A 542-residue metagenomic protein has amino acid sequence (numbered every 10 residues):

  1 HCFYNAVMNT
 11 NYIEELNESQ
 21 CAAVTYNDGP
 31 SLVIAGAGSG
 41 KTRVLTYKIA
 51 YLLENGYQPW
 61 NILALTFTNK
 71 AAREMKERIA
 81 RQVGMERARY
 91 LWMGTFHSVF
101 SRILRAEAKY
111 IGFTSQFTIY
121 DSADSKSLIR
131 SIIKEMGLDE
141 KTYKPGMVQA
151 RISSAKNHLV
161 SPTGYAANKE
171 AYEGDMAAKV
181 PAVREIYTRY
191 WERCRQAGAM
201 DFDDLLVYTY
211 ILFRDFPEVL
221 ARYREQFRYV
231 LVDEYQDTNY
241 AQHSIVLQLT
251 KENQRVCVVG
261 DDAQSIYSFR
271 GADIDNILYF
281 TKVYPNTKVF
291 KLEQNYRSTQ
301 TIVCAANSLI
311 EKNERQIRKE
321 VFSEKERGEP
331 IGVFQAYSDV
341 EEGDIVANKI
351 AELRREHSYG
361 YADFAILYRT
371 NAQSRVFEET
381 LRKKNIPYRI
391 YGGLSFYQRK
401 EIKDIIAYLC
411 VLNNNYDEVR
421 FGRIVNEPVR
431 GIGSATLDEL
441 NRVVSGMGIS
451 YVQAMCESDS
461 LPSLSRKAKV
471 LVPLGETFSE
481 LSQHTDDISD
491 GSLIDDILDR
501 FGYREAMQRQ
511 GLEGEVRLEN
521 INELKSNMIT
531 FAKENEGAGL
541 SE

Functional and structural regions predicted by a protein language model:
C2-I119, A197, L220-A221, D275 (+1 more regions): P-loop NTPase Walker
N9-E15, K41, Y47, Y51 (+5 more regions): Conserved RecA-like helicase ATPase core segment that couples NTP binding/hydrolysis to strand translocation
E14-V33, V44, L63-A64, A71-E74 (+4 more regions): Conserved helicase NTPase motor core
N17, L65, M93, T118-S122 (+15 more regions): Conserved phosphate/pyrophosphate-binding and hydrolysis machinery centered on Walker-type P-loop NTPases, extending
N27, A88-Y90, K109-D204, F227 (+3 more regions): ATP-hydrolysis module of ASCE/P-loop NTPase motor domains, specifically the Walker B Asp-Glu catalytic pair
V33, A37-L45, A108, P285-K288 (+3 more regions): Helicase P-loop NTPase motor core
V99-E107, A263-R270, R297-S298, I390-N413 (+1 more regions): Short alpha-helix plus adjacent loop in nuclease-associated cores
M176, S374-I386, R399, I406-E542: Conserved helicase C-terminal RecA-like lobe
